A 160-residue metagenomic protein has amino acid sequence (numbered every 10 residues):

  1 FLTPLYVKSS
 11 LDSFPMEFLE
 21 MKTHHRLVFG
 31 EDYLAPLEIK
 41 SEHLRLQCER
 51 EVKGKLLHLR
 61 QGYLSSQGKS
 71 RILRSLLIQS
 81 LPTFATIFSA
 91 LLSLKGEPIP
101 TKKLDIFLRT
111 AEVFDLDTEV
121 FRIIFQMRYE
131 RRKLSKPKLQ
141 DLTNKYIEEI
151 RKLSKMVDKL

Functional and structural regions predicted by a protein language model:
F1-S75: Conserved NTP/Mg2+-binding pocket subregion across the NTase superfamily
H43-L160: Conserved nucleotidyltransferase catalytic core and NTase-mimicking acidic/glycine-rich helix/loop elements in nucleic
